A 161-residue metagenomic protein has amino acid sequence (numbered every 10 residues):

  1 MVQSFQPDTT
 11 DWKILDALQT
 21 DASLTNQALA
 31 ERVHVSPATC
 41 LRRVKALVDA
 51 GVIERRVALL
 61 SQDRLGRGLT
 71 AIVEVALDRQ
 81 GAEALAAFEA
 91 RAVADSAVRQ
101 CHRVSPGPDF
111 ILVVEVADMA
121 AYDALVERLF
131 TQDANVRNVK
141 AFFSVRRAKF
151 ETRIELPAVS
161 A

Functional and structural regions predicted by a protein language model:
M1-A161: A compositional/biophysical signature of low hydrophobicity enriched in polar/charged and small residues
